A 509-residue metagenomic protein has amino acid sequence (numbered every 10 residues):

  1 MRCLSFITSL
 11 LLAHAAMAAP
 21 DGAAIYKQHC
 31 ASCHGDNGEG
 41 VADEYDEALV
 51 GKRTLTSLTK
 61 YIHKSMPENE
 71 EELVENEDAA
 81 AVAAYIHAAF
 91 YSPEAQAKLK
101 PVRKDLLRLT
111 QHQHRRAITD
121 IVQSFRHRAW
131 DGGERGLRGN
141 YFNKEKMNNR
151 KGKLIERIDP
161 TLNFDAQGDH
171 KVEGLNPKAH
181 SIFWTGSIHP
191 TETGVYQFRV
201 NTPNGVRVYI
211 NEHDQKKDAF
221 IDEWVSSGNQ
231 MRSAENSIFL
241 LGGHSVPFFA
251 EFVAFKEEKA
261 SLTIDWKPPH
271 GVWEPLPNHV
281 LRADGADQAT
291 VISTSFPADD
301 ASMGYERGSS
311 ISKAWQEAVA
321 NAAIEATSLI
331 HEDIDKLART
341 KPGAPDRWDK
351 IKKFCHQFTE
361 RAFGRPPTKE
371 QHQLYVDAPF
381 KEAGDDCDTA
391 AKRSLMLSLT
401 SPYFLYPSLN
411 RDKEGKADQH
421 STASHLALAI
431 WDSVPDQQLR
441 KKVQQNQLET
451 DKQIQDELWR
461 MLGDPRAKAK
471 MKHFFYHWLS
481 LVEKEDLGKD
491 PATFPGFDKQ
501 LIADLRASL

Functional and structural regions predicted by a protein language model:
S5-A15: Bacterial N-terminal signal peptides
A13-I25, E70, V102-L107: Electrostatic cytochrome c docking/interface patches
A18, V102-G132, H189, G271 (+1 more regions): Composition-driven recognition of low-complexity segments enriched in small/aliphatic/hydroxylated residues
A19-D36, V82, I118: Sequence/structural segment immediately N-terminal to covalent heme-attachment motifs in c-type and related
A23, G35-E68, F380: Gly/Gly-Pro-rich "capping" loops immediately C-terminal to redox-active cysteine motifs in periplasmic/lumenal
C33-E39, H87-F90: Detector for the c-type heme attachment site
E72-Q96: C-terminal capping alpha-helices of c-type cytochrome domains
H127-M303, R307, K313: Acidic/polar, compositionally biased interaction segments
